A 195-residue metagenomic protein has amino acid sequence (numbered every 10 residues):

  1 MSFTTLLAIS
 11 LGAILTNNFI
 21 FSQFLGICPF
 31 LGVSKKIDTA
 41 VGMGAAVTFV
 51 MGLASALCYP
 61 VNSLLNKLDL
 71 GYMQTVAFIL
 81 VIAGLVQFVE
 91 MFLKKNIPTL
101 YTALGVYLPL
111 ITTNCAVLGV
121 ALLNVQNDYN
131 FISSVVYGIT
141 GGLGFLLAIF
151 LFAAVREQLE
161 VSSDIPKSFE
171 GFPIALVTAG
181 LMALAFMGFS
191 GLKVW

Functional and structural regions predicted by a protein language model:
M1-L7, P60-M73, L122-S133, G191-W195: Helix-coil boundary and interhelical linker segments in multi-pass alpha-helical membrane proteins
T5-I20, D69-G84, V136-A148: Structural signature of hydrophobic alpha-helical transmembrane segments
A8-I9, I14-T16, V47, G52 (+4 more regions): Hydrophobic core segments of alpha-helical transmembrane domains in multi-pass membrane transport and ion-translocation
F24-G32, M91-K95, V106-L108, C115-D128: Generic transmembrane alpha-helix signature in multi-pass membrane proteins, especially transporters/channels
L25-T39, V86-L100, F152-S163: C-terminal ends of transmembrane helices
D38-F49, Y72-F78, L100-T112, K167-P173: Cytoplasmic-side transmembrane-helix entry/capping segments in multi-pass membrane proteins
P60-G105: Ordered, amphipathic secondary-structure segments that act as subunit-interaction surfaces in large macromolecular
E157-L176: Interfacial loop-to-transmembrane junctions
